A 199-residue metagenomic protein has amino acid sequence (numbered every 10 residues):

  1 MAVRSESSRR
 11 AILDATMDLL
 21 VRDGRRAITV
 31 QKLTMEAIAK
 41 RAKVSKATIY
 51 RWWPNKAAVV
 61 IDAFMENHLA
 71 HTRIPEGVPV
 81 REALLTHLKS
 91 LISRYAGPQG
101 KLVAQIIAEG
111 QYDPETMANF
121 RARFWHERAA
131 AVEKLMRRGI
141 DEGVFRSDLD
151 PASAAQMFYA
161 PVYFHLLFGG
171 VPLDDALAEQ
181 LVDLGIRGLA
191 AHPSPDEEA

Functional and structural regions predicted by a protein language model:
M1-R10, P193-A199: N-terminal intrinsically disordered/low-complexity leader segments
E6-R41: Short, amphipathic alpha-helix enriched in basic
I12, N55-V60, A70-H71: Short amphipathic alpha-helical segment with a characteristic S/N-K-E followed by hydrophobic residues
G24-A27, Y50-V60: HTH DNA-binding helix-turn interface
T72-K101: Hydrophobic alpha-helical connector segments
T86, S90-S93, A130, K134-R138 (+2 more regions): C-terminal peripheral helix-coil segments that are non-catalytic and often amphipathic
S93-Q105, E115-D141: Amphipathic alpha-helical packing segments from all-alpha helical-bundle domains
N119-F124, D141-M157, D175-A176: All-alpha amphipathic helical-bundle segments outside canonical DNA-binding/catalytic cores that form hydrophobic
